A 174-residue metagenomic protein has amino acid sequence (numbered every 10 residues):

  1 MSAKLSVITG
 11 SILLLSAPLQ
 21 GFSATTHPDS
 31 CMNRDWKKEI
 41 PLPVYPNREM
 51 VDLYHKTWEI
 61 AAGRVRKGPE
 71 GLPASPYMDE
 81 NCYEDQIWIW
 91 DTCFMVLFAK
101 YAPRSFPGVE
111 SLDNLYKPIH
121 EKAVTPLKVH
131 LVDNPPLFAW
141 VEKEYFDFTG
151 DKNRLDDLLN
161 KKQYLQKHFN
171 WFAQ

Functional and structural regions predicted by a protein language model:
M1-T26: Bacterial Sec-dependent N-terminal signal peptides
T9, Q20, K67-E70, T149: Feature targets compositionally biased, intrinsically disordered low-complexity regions with long contiguous runs
A24-I87: Low-complexity, Ser/Thr/Pro/Gly-enriched N-terminal "stalk/linker" regions
I40, A62, T92-F94, E144: Short, isolated positions within intrinsically disordered regulatory regions of eukaryotic proteins
Y54-I60, P69-D79, F98-P107, T125-D133: Phosphate-binding glycine-rich loops and adjacent basic patches that engage nucleotide phosphates, nucleic-acid
D85-T92, A99-Q174: Aromatic-rich carbohydrate-recognition surfaces in CAZymes
